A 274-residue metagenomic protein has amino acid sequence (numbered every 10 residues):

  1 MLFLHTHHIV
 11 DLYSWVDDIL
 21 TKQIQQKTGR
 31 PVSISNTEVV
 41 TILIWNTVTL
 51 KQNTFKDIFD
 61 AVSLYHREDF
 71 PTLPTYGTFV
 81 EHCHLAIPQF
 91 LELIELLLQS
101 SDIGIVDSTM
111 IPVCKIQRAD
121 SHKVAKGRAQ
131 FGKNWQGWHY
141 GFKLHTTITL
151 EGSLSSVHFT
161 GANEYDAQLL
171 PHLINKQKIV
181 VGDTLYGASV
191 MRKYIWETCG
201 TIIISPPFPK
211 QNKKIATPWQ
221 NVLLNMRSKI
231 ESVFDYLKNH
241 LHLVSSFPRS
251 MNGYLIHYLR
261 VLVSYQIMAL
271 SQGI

Functional and structural regions predicted by a protein language model:
M1-I274: Short alpha-helical elements
